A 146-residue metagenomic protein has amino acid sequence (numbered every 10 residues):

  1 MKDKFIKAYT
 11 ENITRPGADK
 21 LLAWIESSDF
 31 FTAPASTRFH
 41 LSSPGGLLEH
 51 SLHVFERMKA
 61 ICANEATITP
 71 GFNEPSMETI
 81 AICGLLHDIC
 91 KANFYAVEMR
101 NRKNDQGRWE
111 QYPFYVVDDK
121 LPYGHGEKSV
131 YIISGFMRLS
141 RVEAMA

Functional and structural regions predicted by a protein language model:
M1-A33: Non-catalytic interface/linker regions that flank or bridge core catalytic/transmembrane domains
A8-N12, G45, S134: Generic amphipathic alpha-helical segments used as scaffolds and interaction surfaces in large, multi-domain proteins
A33-P34, S51: Surface-exposed loop/turn and secondary-structure junction residues enriched for glycine/proline
A35-L41: Short linear capping/connector segments at secondary-structure termini
L41-S43, E49, I61-A63, T67-A146: Divalent metal-dependent catalytic cores for phosphoryl transfer on phosphate-bearing substrates
V54: Divalent metal-coordination and catalytic microenvironments
